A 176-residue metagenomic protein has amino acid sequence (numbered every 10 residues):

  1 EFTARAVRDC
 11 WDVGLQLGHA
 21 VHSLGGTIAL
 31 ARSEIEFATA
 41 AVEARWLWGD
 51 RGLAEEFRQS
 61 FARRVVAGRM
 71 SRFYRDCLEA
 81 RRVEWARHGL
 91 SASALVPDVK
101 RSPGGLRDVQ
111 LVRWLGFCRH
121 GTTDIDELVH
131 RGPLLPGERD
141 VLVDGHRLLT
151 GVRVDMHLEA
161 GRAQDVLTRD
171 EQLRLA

Functional and structural regions predicted by a protein language model:
E1-A176: A nucleotide- and high-energy phosphate-metabolite-utilizing enzyme signature
